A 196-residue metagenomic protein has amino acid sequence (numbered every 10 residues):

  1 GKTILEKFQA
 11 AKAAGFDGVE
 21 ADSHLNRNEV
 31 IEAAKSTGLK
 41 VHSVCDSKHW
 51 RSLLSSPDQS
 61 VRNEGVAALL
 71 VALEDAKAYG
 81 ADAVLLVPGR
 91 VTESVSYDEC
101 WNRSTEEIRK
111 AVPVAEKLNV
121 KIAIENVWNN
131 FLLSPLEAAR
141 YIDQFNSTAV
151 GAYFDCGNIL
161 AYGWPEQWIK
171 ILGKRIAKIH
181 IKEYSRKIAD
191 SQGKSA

Functional and structural regions predicted by a protein language model:
G1-K77, R109, S147, K174 (+2 more regions): N-terminal pre-domain/capping segments
K2, N28, S94, F131-L132 (+1 more regions): Loop/helix-junction capping segments adjacent to catalytic residues or to phosphate/diphosphate-binding pockets
L5, Q59-L70, D98-T105, L132-P135 (+2 more regions): Non-membrane alpha-helical structural segments and their capping/turn regions in soluble enzymes
E20-A21, S43-V44, A81-P88, K121-E125: Short beta-strand segments at enzyme active-site cores
K35-K40, D58-R62, N102-R103, R140-I142 (+2 more regions): Short, hinge-like loop/turn segments at secondary-structure boundaries
V44, R109-A196: Acidic/histidine-rich catalytic cores of soluble enzymes
K48-A67, P88-C100, S191-A196: Surface-exposed, active-site-proximal loop segments in enzymatic domains
H49, Y79-V91, R186: Mobile beta-alpha loop/short-helix "lid" or hinge segments that flank ligand
